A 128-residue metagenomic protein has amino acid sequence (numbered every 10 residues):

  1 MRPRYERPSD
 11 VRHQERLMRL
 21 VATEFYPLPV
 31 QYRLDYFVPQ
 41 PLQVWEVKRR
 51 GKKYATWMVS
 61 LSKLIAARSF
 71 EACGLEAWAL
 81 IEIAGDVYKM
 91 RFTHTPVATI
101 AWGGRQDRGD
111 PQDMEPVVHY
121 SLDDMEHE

Functional and structural regions predicted by a protein language model:
M1-Y32, Y88: Acidic-basic catalytic patches of nuclease active cores, encompassing PD-(D/E)XK and other metal-cofactor nuclease
P29-Q31, K48-R50, E82-A84: Histidine- and/or cysteine-centered catalytic micro-motif in compact active-site loops
L34-Y36, A79: Residue-level detector of beta-strand structural context in well-folded domains
Y36-K53: Conserved catalytic cores of phosphodiester-cleaving nucleases, focusing on short active-site segments
W45, W78-L80, I100: Hydrophobic/aromatic beta-strand patches that form the interior of the parallel beta-sheet core in alpha/beta enzyme
R49-E71: Mg2+/Mn2+-dependent nuclease catalytic core
S69-T95: Nucleic-acid nuclease catalytic cores
Y88-E128: Intrinsically disordered, low-complexity terminal regions enriched in charged/polar residues
